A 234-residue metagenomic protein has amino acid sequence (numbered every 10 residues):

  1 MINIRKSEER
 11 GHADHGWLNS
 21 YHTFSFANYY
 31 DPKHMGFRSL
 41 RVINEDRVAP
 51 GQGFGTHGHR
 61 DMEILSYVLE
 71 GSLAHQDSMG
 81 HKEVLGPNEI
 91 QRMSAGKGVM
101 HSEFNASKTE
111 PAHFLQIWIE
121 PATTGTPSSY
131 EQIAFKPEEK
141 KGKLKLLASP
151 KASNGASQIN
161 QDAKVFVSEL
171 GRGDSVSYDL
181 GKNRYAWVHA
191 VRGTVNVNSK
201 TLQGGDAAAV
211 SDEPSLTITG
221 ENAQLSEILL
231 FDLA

Functional and structural regions predicted by a protein language model:
M1-A234: Jelly-roll (double-stranded beta-helix
